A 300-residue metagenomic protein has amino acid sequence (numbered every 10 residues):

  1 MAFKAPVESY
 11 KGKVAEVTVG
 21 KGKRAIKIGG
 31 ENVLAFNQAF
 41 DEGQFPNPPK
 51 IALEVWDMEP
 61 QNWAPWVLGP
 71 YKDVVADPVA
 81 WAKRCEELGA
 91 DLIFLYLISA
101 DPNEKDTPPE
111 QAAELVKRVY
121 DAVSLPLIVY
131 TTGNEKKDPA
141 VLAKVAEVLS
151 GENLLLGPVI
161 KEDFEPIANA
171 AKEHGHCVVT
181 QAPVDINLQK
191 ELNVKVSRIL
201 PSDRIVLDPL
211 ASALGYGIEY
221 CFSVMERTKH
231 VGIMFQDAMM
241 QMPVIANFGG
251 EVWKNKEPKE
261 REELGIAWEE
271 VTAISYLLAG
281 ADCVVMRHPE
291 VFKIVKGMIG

Functional and structural regions predicted by a protein language model:
M1-K72: N-terminal amphipathic alpha-helix/helix-capping segment at the start of soluble metabolic enzymes
N47-I51, G89-D91, V123-L127, S150-L154 (+4 more regions): Short, well-ordered coil/turn segments that N-cap beta-strands
A52-A80, E104-T107, T131-E135, G157-P158 (+2 more regions): Active-site mouth loops of central-metabolism enzymes
N62-W66, A90-V119, V123, Y130-K136 (+2 more regions): Glycine-rich, proline-tolerant flexible connector loops at the mouths of alpha/beta enzymes
A76-I98: Catalytic domains of carbohydrate-active enzymes, especially glycoside hydrolases
K83-G89, K117-A122, A143-S150, P166-H174 (+1 more regions): Acidic (Asp/Glu)-rich catalytic clusters
E104-Y130, A146-G151, E226-A246, K296 (+1 more regions): Alpha-helix-loop-beta-strand connector modules within alpha/beta enzyme cores
E162-I299: Catalytic alpha/beta core domains of metabolic enzymes, predominantly
